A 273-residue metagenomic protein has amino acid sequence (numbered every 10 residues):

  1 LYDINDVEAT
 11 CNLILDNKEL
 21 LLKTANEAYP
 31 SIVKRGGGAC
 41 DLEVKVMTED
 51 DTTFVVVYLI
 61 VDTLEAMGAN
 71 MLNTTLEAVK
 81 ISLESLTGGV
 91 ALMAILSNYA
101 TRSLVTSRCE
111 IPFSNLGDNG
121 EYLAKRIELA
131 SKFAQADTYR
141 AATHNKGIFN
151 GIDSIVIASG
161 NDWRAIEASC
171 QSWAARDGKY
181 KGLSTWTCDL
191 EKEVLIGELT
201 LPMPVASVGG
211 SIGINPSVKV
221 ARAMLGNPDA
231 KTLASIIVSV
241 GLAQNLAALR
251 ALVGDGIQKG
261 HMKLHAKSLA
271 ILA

Functional and structural regions predicted by a protein language model:
L1-L22, K132, A174-V238, Q244: A structural-propensity feature for long, helix-poor, extended segments
L1-V57, D62-T75, K80-V90, T101 (+7 more regions): Metallocofactor- and cofactor-centric catalytic cores in central/energy metabolism, strongly enriched
I4, G38, E110, S169 (+3 more regions): Flexible domain-boundary/linker segments
E65-I214: Glycine-rich anion/phosphate-binding loop at the beta-strand->alpha-helix junction
E84, V156, R222, A270-I271: Residue-level preference for well-ordered alpha-helical positions
D162-A174, V253, Q258-H265, L269: Short alpha-helical "patches" and their helix-cap loops
